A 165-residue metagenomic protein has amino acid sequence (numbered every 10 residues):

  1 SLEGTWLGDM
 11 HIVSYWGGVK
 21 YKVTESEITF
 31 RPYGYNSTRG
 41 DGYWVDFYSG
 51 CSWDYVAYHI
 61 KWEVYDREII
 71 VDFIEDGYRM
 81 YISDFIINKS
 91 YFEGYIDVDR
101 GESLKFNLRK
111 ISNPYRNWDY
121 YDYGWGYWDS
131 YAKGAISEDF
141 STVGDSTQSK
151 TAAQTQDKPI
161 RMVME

Functional and structural regions predicted by a protein language model:
S1-D9: N-terminal helix-cap/turn-to-beta initiation motif at the start of protein domains
W6, K22-S26, A135: Extracellular/luminal Pro/Thr/Ser-rich low-complexity repeat and linker "mucin-like" segments that act as
L7, R31, R109: Residue-level detector of conserved, well-ordered beta-strand and adjacent loop positions that form binding/recognition
G8, G40-G42, G94: Small side chains
I12, Y65-E165: Beta-sheet ligand-binding and adhesion/scaffold domains
S14-W16: Structural motif
G18-E68, K158: N-terminal glycine/threonine-rich, aromatic-flanked beta-hairpin/loop signature
